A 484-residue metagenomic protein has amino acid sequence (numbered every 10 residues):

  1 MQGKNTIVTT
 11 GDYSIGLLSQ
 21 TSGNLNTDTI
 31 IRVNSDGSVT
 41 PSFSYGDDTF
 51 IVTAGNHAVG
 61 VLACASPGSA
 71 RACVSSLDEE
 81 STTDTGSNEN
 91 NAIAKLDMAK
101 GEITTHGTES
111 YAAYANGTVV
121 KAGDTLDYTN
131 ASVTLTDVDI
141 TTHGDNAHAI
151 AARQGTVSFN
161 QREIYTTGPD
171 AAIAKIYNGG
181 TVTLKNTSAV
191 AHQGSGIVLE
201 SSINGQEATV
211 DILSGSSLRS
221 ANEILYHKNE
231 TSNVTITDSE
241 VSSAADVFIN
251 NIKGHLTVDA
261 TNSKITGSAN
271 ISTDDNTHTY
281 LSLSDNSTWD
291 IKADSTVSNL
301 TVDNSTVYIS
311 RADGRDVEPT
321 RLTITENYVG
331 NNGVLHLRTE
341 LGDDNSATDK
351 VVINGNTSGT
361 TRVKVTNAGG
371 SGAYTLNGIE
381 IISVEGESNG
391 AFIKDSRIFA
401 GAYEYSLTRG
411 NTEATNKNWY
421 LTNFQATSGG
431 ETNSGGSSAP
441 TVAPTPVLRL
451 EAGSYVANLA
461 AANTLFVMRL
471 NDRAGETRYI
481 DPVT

Functional and structural regions predicted by a protein language model:
M1-Y13, T29-H57, E79-Y111, Y128-N146 (+10 more regions): Beta-strand-rich solenoid/repeat architectures in extracellular/passenger domains of polysaccharide-targeting enzymes
D12-S22, H57-G68, S87, E109-V119 (+7 more regions): Predominantly extracellular/luminal carbohydrate-interaction, adhesion, and secreted-enzyme modules that are
S19-N24, T29-S35, V61-T83, Y114-A122 (+3 more regions): Short regulatory "switch" loops immediately downstream of catalytic or recognition motifs within protein catalytic
V74, T85-A92, K121-D127, A152 (+2 more regions): Short aromatic-glycine motifs in intrinsically disordered, low-complexity regions
A92, T129, R153, N178 (+5 more regions): Exposed loop/turn and edge beta-strand positions of beta-sandwich/beta-sheet ligand-binding modules
S214-N222, H227-N356, T360-R362, T366-N367 (+1 more regions): Extracellular beta-solenoid/beta-roll
E431-T484: Outer membrane beta-barrel translocator domains of Type V secretion systems
